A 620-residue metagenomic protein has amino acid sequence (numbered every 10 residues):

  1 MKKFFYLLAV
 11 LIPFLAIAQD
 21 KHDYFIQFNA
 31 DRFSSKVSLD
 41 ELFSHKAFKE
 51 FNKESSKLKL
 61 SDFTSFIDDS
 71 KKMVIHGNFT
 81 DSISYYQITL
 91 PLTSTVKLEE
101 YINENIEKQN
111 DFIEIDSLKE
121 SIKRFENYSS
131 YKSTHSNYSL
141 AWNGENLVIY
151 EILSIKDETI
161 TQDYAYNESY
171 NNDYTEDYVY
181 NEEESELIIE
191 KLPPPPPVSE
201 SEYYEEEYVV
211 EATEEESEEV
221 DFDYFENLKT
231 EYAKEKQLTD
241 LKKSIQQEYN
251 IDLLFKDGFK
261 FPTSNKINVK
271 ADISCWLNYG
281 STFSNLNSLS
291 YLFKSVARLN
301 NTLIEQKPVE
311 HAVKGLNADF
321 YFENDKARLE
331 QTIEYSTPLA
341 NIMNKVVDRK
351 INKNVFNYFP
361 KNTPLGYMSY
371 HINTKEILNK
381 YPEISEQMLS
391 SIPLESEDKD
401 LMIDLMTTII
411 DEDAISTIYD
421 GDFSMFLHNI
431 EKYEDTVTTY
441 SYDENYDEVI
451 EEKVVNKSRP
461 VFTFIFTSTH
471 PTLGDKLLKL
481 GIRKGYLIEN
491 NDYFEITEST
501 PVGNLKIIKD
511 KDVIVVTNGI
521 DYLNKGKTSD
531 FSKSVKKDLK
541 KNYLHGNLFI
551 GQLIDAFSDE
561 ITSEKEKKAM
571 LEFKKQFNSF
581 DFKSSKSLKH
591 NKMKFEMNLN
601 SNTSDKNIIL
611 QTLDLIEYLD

Functional and structural regions predicted by a protein language model:
M1-F28, F573, S585-K592, N598-L610 (+1 more regions): Bacterial Sec-dependent N-terminal signal peptides
Q19-Y131, D163-A165, S169-D173, D177-E183 (+4 more regions): Structural boundary/hinge residues at secondary-structure and domain interfaces
H22-F28, M73, S84-L90, V269-C275 (+13 more regions): One face of beta-strands
F66-F259, I415-G546: Single conserved position on a long alpha-helix in the C-terminal lobe of the eukaryotic protein kinase
T93, D223, K229-Y232, K236 (+12 more regions): Alpha-helix boundary/N-cap detector
K97, P338-I342, N354, E376 (+6 more regions): Exposed alpha-helical structural elements
K345-V346, P382-E383, L477-G481, I520-S532 (+2 more regions): Composition- and surface-driven signal marking solvent-exposed, interaction-prone regions in large proteins
D530-F531, L548-K586: Short aromatic loop motif centered on NTY/YTY
